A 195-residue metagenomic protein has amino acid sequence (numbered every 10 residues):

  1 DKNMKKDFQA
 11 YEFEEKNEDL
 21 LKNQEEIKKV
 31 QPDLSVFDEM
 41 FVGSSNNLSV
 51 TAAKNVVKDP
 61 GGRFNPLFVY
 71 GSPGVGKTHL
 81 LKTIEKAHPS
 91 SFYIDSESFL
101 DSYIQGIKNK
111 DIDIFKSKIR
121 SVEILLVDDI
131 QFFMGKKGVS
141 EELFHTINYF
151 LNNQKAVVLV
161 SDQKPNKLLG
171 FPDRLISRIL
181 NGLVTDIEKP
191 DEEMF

Functional and structural regions predicted by a protein language model:
D1-K28: Interdomain "pre-motor" coupling segment immediately N-terminal to P-loop NTPase/helicase cores
Q31-L67: Pre-Walker A (pre-P-loop) alpha-helix and adjacent loop at the N terminus of AAA/AAA+ ATPase modules, a conserved
G61-L81: Walker A/P-loop nucleotide-binding motif
S91-I124, M134-K137: Short glycine-rich substrate-engagement loop in P-loop NTPases that contacts/grips substrate
Y93-I94, L126-D128, A156-D162: Structural recognition of the conserved hydrophobic beta-strand(s) that form the central parallel beta-sheet of P-loop
I107-K108, P165-N181: Short regulatory helix/loop adjacent to the ATP-binding pocket of P-loop NTPases
S140-L159, Q163, D173-R178: Conserved catalytic/switch belt of AAA+ P-loop NTPases
L169, G182-M194: Conserved AAA+ ATPase "SRH/arginine-finger" region at the nucleotide-binding site
